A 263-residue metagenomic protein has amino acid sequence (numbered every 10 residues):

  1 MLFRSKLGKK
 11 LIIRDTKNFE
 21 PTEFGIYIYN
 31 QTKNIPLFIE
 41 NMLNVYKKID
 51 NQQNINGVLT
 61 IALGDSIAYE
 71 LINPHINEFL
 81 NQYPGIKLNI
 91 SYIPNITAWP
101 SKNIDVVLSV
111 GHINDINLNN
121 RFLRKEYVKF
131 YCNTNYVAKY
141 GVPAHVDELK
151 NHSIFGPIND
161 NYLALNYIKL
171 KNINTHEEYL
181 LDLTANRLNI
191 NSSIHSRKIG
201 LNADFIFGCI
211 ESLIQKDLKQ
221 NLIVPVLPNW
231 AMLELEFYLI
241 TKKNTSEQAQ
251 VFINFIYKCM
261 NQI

Functional and structural regions predicted by a protein language model:
M1-L2: Short, small-residue-biased leader/transition segments that mark boundaries at the very start of proteins
S5-P21: A short LG(V/I)-centered, amphipathic sequence patch enriched for acidic residue(s) preceding the LG motif
R14-F19, I26, L37-A62: Short helix-loop hinge/linker segments at domain boundaries
N56-I116: Central regulatory/effector-binding core of bacterial HTH transcription factors
I86, K102-S109, V128, H195 (+1 more regions): Alpha-to-beta junction loops
S91-N189: Acidic, Gly/Pro-rich loop/turn segments at junctions of secondary structure
E177-P225, W230-M232: Hydrophobic hinge/microswitch elements
V224-I263: A late-sequence structural motif
